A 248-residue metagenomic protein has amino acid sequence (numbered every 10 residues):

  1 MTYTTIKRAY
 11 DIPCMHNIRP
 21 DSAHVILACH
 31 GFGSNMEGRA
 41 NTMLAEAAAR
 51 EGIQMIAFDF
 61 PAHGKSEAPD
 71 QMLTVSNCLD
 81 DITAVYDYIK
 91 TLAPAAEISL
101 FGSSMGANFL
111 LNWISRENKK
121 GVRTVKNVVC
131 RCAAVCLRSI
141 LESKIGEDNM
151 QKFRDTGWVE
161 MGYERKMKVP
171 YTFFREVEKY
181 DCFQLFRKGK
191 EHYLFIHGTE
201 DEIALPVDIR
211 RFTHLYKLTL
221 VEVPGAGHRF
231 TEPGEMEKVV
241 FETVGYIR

Functional and structural regions predicted by a protein language model:
M1-D21: N-terminal cap/lid segment of alpha/beta-hydrolase-fold proteins
A23-G31: Short beta-strand element of the alpha/beta-hydrolase
G33-A45, V207: The serine-hydrolase catalytic nucleophile loop
N41, A45-E67: Conserved alpha/beta-hydrolase
H63-A93: Catalytic nucleophile-loop/oxyanion-hole region of alpha/beta-hydrolase and closely related hydrolase-like folds
L100-G102, R131: Short beta-strand immediately N-terminal to the catalytic nucleophile in serine-hydrolase-like folds
G102-L110: Gly/Ala-rich beta-loop-alpha elbow adjacent to hydrolase catalytic centers
N108, G121-R211, L215-E222, G227-I247: The alpha/beta-hydrolase serine catalytic core
